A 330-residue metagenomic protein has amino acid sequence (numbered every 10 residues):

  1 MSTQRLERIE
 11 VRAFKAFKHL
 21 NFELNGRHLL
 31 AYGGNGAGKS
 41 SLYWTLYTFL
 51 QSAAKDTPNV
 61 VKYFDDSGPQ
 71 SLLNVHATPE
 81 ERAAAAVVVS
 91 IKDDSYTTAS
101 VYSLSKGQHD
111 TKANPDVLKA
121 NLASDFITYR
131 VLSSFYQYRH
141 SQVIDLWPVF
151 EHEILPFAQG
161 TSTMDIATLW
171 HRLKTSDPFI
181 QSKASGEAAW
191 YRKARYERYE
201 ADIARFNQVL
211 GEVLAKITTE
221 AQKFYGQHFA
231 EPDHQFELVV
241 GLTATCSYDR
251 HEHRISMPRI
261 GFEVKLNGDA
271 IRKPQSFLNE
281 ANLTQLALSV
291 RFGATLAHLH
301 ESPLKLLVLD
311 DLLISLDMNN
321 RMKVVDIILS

Functional and structural regions predicted by a protein language model:
M1-Y47, L266-P274: Pre-Walker A-like glycine/lysine-rich segment at the N-terminus of P-loop NTPase domains
N25-D65, N279-A294: Phosphate-binding glycine-rich loops of NTP-binding sites
Y32-A37, M257, G261-R291, L312-D317: Conserved ABC ATPase signature
A54-L169, E212-A230, E237, C246-H253: Nucleotide-state sensing region of NTPase/ATPase domains
R192-L278, A297-E301: Extended helical coiled-coil dimerization/tether regions that scaffold and oligomerize large DNA-maintenance assemblies
L288, K323-I328: Conserved hydrophobic alpha-helix in the ABC-type ATPase nucleotide-binding domain
L304-D311: Catalytic Walker B motif of ABC-type/P-loop ATPase nucleotide-binding domains
